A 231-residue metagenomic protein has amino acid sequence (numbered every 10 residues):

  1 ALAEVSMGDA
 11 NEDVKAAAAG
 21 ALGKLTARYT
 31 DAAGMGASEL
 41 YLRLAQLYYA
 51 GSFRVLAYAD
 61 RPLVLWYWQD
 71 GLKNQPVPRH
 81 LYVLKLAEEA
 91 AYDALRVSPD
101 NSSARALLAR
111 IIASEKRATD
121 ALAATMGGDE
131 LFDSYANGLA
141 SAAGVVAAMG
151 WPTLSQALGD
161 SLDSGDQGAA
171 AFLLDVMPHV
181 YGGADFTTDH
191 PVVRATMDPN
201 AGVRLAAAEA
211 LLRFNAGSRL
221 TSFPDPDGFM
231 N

Functional and structural regions predicted by a protein language model:
A1-E4, K15-K24, L139-A148, D160 (+3 more regions): Structural detector for internal amphipathic alpha-helices that build alpha-solenoid repeat scaffolds
A1-V5, L154-G159, D189-V193, P226-N231: Buried hydrophobic core positions in alpha-solenoid tandem helical repeats
E4, G8, K24-R28, L47-R54 (+6 more regions): Positions within ordered alpha-helical repeat solenoids
A10-N11, G165-D166, P199-N200: Short inter-helical turns and helix N-cap capping residues of alpha-solenoid HEAT/ARM repeat scaffolds
K15-T26, E39, S103-D129, G144 (+1 more regions): TPR/TPR-like alpha-solenoid helical repeat scaffolds
D31, G36-E39, R43-D93, S114-A148 (+2 more regions): Short coil/linker segments at helix-helix boundaries
S38, S102-S103, Q167-A170: Helix-start (N-cap) detector for alpha-helical repeat units in TPR-like alpha-solenoids, especially tetratricopeptide
P99-S103, N200: Residue-level recognition of tetratricopeptide repeat
